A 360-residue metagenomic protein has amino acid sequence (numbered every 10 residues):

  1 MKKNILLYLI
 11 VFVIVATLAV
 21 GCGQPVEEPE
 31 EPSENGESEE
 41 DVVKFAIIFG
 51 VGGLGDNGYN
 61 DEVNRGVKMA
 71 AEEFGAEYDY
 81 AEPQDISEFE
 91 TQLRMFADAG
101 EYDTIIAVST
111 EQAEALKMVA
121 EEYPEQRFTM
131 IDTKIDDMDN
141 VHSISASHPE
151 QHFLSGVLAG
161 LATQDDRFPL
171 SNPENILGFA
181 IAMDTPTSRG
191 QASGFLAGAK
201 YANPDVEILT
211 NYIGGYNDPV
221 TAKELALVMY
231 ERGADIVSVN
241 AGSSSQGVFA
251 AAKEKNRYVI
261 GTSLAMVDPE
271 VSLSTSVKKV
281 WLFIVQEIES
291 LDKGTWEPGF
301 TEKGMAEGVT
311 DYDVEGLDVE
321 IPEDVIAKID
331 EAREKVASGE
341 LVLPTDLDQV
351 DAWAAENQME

Functional and structural regions predicted by a protein language model:
M1-L9: Bacterial N-terminal signal peptides that target proteins for export
L9-I10, G23: Intrinsically disordered, compositionally biased charged tails
T17-G21: C-terminal motif of bacterial Sec signal peptides marking the signal peptidase cleavage site
G23-E360: A residue-level marker of the well-folded mature domains of exported/periplasmic proteins
